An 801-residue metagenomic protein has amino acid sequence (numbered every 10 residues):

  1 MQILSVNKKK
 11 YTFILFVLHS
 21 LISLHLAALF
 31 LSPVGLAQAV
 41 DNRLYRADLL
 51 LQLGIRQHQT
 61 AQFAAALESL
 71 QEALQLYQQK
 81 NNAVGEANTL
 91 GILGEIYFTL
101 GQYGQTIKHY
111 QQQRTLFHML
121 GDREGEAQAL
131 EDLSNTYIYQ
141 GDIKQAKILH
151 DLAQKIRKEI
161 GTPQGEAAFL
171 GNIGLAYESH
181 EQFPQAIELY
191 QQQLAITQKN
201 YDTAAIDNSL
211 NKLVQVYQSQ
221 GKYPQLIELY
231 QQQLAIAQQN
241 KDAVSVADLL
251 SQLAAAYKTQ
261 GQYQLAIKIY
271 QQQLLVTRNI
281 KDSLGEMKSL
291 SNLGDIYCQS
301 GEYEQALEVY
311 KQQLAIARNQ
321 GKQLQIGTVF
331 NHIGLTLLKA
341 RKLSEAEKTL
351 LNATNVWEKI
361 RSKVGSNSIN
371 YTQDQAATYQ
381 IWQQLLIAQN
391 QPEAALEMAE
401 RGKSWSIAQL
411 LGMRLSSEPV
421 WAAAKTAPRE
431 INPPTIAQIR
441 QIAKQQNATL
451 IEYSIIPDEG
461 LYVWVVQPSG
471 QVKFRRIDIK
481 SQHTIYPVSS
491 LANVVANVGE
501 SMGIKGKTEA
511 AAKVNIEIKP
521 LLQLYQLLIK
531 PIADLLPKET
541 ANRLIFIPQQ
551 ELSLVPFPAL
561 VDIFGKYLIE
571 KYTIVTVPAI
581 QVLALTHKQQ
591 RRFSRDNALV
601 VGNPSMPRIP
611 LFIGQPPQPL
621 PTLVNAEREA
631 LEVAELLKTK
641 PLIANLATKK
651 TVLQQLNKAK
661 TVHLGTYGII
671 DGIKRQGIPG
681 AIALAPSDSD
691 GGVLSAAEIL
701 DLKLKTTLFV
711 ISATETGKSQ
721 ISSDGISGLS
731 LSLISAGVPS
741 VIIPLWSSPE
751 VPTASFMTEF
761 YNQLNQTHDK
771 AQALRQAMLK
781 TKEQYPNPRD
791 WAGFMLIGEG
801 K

Functional and structural regions predicted by a protein language model:
M1-K10: N-terminal secretory signal peptides that target proteins for export/translocation
T12-S32: Classical Sec-dependent N-terminal signal peptides that target proteins to the secretory pathway
L15, L21-I22, D151, K155 (+11 more regions): Alpha-helical solenoid repeat scaffolds used for protein-protein interaction
L26-L67, Q79: N-terminal leader/linker segments that initiate helical-solenoid repeat arrays
A37-A39, A422, A773: Boundary at the C-terminal end of the N-terminal hydrophobic targeting segment
N42, Q62, N81-N82, Q102 (+12 more regions): Short coil/turn linker motifs that delimit alpha-helical repeat modules in TPR/alpha-solenoid proteins
L51, H58, G91, F98 (+13 more regions): Position-specific recognition of the canonical hydrophobic site in helix A of tetratricopeptide repeat
E430-K801: Catalytic cores of enzymes
